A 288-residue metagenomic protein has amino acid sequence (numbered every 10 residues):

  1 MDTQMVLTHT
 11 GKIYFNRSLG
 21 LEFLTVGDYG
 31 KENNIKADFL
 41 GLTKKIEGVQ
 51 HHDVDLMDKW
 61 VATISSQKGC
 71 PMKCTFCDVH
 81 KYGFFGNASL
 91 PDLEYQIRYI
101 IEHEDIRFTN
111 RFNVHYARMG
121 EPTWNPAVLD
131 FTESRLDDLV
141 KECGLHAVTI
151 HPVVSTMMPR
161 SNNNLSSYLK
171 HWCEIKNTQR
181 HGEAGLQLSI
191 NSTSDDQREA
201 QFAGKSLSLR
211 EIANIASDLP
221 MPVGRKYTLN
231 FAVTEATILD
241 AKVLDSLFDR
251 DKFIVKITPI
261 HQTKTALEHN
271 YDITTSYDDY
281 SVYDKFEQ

Functional and structural regions predicted by a protein language model:
M1-W60, I64, M72: Flexible, acidic/Gly-rich N-terminal and inter-domain linker regions that tether and position cofactor-handling modules
A37-L40, C77-H80, A88, S161: "Short basic amphipathic alpha-helical interaction patches in structured regions
L56, K81-N113: Conserved alpha-helical substructure of the radical SAM core
T63-G83, A117: Local cysteine-cluster metal-coordination motifs and their immediate loop/turn environment, predominantly Fe-S cluster
Q67, P71-T75, L90-R98, R111-N113 (+1 more regions): Hydrophobic, well-ordered secondary-structure segments
P71-T75, G83-G86, P122-P126, N162-N163: Short, well-ordered, mixed-charge alpha-helical segments that flank or form enzyme active sites
I101-K285: Conserved AdoMet/S-adenosylmethionine-binding subsite of the radical SAM
Q288: C-terminal interaction modules of eukaryotic adaptor/scaffold proteins
